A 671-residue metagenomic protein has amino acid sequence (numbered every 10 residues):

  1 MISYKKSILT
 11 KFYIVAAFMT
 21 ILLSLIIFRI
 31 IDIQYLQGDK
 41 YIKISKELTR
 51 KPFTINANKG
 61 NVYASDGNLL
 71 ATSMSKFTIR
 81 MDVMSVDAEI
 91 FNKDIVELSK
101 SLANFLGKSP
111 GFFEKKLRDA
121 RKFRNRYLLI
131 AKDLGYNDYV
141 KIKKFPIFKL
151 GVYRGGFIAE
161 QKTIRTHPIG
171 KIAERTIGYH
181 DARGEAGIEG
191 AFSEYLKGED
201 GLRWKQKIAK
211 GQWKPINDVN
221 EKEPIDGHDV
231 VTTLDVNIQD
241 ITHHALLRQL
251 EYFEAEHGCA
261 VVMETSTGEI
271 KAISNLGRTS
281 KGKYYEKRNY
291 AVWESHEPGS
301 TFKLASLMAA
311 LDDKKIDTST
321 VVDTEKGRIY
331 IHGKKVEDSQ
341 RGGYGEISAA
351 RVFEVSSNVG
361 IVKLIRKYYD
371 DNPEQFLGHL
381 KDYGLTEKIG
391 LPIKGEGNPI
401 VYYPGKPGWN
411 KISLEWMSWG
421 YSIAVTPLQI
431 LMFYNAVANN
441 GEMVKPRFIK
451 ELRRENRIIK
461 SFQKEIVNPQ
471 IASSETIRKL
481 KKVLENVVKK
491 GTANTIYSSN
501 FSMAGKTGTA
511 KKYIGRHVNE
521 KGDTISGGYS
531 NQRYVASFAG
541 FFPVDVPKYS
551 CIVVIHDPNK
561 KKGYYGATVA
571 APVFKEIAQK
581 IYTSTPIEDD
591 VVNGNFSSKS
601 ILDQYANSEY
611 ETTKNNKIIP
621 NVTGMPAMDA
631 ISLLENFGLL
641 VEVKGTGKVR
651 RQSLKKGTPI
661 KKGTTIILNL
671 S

Functional and structural regions predicted by a protein language model:
K6-K40: Hydrophobic alpha-helical transmembrane signal-anchor segments
A57, E89-V96, G107, K132-Y136 (+16 more regions): Soluble non-cytosolic domains of exported or imported proteins
A71, I208-E221, A260-G299, A305-I555: Beta-lactam-recognizing serine transpeptidase/beta-lactamase-like catalytic domain environment
I79-D94, R278-A291: A short, polar/charged loop-to-alpha-helix boundary motif
E97-K100, N104, R118-D226, I514-K521 (+3 more regions): Small/polar-residue-rich segments within soluble enzyme cores
F113-K122, A255-T267, V322-K326, I393-P399 (+3 more regions): Acidic/histidine-enriched alpha-helical segments
P215-G258: Conserved, well-ordered alpha-helix/loop/beta-strand core segments that scaffold catalytic motifs
V401, N500, I514, V553-S671: Ligand-recognition elements built from short beta-strands and adjacent flexible loops
